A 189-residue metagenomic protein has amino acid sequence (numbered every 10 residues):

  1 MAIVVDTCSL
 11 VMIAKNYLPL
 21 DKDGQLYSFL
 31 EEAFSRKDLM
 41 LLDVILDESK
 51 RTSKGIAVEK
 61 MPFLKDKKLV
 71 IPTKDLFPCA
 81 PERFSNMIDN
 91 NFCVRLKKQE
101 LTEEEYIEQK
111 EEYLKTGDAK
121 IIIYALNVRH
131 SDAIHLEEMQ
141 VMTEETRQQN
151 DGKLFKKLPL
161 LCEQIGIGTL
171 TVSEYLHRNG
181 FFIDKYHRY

Functional and structural regions predicted by a protein language model:
M1-I3: Extreme N-terminal starter segment of soluble prokaryotic enzymes
T7-M139, R147-Q148: Active-site-proximal, substrate-binding regions of enzyme catalytic domains and RNA-binding/basic surfaces
I134-Q140, R147-Y189: Acidic, PIN/NYN-like endoribonuclease modules and their adjacent C-terminal/linker elements
